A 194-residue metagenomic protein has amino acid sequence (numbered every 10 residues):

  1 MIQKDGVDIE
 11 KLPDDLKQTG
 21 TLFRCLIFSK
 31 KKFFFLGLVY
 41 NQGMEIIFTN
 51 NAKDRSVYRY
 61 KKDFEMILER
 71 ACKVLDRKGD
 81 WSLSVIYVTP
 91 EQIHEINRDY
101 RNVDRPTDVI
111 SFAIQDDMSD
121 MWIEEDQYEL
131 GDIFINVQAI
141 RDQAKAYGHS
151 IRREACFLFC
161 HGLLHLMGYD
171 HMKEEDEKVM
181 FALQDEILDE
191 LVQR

Functional and structural regions predicted by a protein language model:
M1-Q18: Extreme N-terminal basic, low-complexity initiation segments that serve as generic localization/processing leaders
K17-C156, L166-R194: An acidic/histidine-cluster motif and surrounding catalytic segment that typifies divalent-metal-assisted enzyme active
